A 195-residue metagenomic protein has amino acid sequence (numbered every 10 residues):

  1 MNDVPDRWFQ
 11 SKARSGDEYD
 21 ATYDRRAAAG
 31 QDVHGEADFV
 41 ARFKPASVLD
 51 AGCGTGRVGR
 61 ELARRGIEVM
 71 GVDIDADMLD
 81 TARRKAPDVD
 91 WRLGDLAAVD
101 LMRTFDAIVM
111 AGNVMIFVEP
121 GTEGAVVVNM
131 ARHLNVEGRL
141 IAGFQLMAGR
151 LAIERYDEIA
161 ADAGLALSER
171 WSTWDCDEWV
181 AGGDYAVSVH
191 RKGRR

Functional and structural regions predicted by a protein language model:
M1-K44: Conserved class I S-adenosyl-L-methionine
P45-G54: Conserved class I S-adenosyl-L-methionine
T55-A98: Class I SAM-dependent methyltransferase SAM/SAH-binding core
A97-A107: A short acidic, Gly/Pro-enriched loop at the edge of an enzyme's catalytic core that lines a small-molecule cofactor
D106-G121: A short SAM/SAH-binding and catalytic strip from SAM-dependent methyltransferases
G124-V136: A short glycine-rich, Lys/Arg-flanked "PGG" loop and its adjoining helix->strand segment in the class I
E137-Q145: Conserved beta-strand signature within the Rossmann-like core of class I S-adenosyl-L-methionine
V180-R195: Core SAM-dependent methyltransferase catalytic element
